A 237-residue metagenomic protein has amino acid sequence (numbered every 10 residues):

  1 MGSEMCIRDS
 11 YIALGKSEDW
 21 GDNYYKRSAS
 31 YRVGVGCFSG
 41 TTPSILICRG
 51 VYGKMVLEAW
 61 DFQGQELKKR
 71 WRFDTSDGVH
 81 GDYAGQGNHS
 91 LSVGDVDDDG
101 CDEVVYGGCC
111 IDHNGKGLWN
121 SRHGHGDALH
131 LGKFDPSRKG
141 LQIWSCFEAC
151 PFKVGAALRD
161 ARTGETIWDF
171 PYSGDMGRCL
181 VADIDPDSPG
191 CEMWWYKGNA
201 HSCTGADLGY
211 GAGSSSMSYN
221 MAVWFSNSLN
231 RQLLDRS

Functional and structural regions predicted by a protein language model:
M1, K26, G50-K54, A84-Q86 (+2 more regions): Short, solvent-exposed loop/turn segments at conserved positions within beta-propeller repeat blades
M1-I7: Short, small-residue-biased leader/transition segments that mark boundaries at the very start of proteins
R8-G15, K68-T75, W119-R122, W168-Y172 (+1 more regions): Beta-propeller fold detector
S17-R32, S76-L91, R122-L131, P171-A182 (+1 more regions): Repeat-based blade/solenoid architectures
C37-S39, D95-D97, H113, F134-D135 (+2 more regions): Calcium-coordinating acidic loop motifs
S39-R49, D98-Y106, S137-S145, D187-W195 (+1 more regions): Acidic/hydrophobic-patterned starts of short beta strands in beta-sheet-rich repeat architectures
G53-W60, D112-N114, P151-A157, N199-T204 (+1 more regions): Structural motif
F62-Q65, H113-K116, A161-T163: Short loop/turn segments that connect beta-strands within beta-propeller blades
